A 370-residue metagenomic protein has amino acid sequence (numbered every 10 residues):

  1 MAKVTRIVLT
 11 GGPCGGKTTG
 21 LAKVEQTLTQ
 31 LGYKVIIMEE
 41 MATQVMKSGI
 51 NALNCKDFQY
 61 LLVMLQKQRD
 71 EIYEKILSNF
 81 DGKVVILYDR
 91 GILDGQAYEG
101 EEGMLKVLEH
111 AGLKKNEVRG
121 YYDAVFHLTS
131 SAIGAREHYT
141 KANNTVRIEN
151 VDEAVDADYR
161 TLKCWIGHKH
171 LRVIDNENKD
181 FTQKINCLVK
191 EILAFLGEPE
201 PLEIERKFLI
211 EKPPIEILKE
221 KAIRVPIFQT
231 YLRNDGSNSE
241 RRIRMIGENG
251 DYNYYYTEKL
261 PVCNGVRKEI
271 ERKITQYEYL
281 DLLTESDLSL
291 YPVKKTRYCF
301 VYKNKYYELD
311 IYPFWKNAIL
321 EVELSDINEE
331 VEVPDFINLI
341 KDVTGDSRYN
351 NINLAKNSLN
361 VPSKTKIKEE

Functional and structural regions predicted by a protein language model:
L9: Hydrophobic anchor at the beta1->P-loop junction of P-loop NTPases
K17: Conserved lysine of the Walker
G20: Hydrophobic positions on the alpha1 helix immediately C-terminal to the Walker A/P-loop
E25-K67: Conserved substrate/cofactor phosphate-moiety recognition/catalytic segment in nucleotide-dependent phosphotransferases
I50-K106: Conserved nucleotide-sensing/catalytic segment adjacent to the nucleotide-binding pocket in NTP-handling enzymes
E102-K163, K179: A glycine- and Lys/Arg-enriched "phosphate-lid" helix/loop adjacent to the NTP-binding pocket of small-molecule kinases
H127, D152, V173, T182 (+1 more regions): Phosphate-end processing signature that detects enzymes handling 5′-triphosphorylated RNA and polyphosphate
V146, H168-C187: Phosphate-binding beta-loop-alpha motif at adenosine-nucleotide cofactor sites
